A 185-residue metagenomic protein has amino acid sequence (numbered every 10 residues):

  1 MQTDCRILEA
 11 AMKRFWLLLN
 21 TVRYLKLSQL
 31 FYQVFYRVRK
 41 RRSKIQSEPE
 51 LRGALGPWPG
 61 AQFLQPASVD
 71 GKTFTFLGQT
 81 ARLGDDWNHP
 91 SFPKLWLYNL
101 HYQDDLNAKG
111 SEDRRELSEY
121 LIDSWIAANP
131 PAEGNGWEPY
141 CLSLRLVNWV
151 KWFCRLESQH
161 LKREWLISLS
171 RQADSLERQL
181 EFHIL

Functional and structural regions predicted by a protein language model:
A11-L83: Extreme N-terminal leader/anchor segments
G78, H89-S91, N107: Pocket-edge structural micro-motifs
L83-H89: Repeat-mediated protein-protein interaction surfaces in helical alpha-solenoids
K94-L185: Aromatic-lined, polymer-binding surfaces characteristic of secreted/periplasmic polysaccharide-degrading enzymes
